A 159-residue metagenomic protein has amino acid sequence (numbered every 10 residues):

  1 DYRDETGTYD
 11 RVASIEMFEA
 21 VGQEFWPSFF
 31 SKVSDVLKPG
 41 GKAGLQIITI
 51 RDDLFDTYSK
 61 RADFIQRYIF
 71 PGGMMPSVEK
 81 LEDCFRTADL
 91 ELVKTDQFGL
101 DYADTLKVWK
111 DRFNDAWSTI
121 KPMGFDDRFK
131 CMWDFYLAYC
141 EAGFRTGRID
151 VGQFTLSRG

Functional and structural regions predicted by a protein language model:
Y2-A13: A short acidic, Gly/Pro-enriched loop at the edge of an enzyme's catalytic core that lines a small-molecule cofactor
E16: Short catalytic micro-motifs in class I SAM-dependent methyltransferases
A20-V21: A short His-aromatic
E24: P-loop NTPase nucleotide-binding module
P27-K42: A short glycine-rich, Lys/Arg-flanked "PGG" loop and its adjoining helix->strand segment in the class I
Q46: Alpha/beta-hydrolase-fold catalytic nucleophile elbow
T49-G159: Substrate-binding/catalytic lobe of Class I Rossmann-like enzymes that use SAM or dcSAM, i.e., the mid-to-C-terminal
